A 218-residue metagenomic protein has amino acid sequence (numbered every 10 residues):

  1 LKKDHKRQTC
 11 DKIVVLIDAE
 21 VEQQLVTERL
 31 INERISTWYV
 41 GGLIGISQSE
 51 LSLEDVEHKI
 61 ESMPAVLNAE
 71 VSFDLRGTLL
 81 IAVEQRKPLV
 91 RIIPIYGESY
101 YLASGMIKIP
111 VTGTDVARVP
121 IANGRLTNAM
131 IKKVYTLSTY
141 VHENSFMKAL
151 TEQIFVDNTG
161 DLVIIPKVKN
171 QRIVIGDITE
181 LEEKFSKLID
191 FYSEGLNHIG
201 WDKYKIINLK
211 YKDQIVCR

Functional and structural regions predicted by a protein language model:
L1-D18: Aromatic-capped interface at the extracytoplasmic side of an N-terminal signal-anchor transmembrane helix
V15-A19, V83-K87, G113, N123-L126 (+3 more regions): Flexible glycine-/small-residue-rich
A19-P64, P110-S138, G176, S186 (+1 more regions): Periplasmic/extracytosolic POTRA-like scaffold domains at the N-termini of outer-membrane and outer-envelope
E61-G77, F146: Short, well-structured beta-strand/strand-turn elements
L67-N68, T78, K87-R91, K108-I109 (+5 more regions): Short beta-strands and strand-coil junctions in structured, solvent-facing domains, enriched
V71-G77, V156, G200-W201, L209: Short, glycine-/polar-rich solvent-exposed loops and beta-turns at beta-strand/coil boundaries
A82-N158: Extracytoplasmic segments of membrane-associated envelope/inner-membrane machinery
I175-R218: Extracytoplasmic/luminal low-complexity segments enriched in Pro/Gly and acidic/polar residues that act as flexible
